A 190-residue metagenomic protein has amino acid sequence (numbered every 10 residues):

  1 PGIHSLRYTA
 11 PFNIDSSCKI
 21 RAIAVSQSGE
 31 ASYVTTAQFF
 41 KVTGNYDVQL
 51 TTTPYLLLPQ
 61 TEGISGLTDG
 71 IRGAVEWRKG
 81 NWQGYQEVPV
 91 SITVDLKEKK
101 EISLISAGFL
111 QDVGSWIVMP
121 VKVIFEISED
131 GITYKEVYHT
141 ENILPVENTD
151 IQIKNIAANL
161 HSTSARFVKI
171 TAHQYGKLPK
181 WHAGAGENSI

Functional and structural regions predicted by a protein language model:
P1-I92, L110, M119: Short, compositionally stereotyped local motifs that mark structural "simplifiers"
I14, L144-D150: Short proline/glycine- and polar residue-rich coil/turn motifs
A74-T140, D150-I190: Aromatic, loop-rich ligand-recognition surfaces of beta-strand-rich domains
